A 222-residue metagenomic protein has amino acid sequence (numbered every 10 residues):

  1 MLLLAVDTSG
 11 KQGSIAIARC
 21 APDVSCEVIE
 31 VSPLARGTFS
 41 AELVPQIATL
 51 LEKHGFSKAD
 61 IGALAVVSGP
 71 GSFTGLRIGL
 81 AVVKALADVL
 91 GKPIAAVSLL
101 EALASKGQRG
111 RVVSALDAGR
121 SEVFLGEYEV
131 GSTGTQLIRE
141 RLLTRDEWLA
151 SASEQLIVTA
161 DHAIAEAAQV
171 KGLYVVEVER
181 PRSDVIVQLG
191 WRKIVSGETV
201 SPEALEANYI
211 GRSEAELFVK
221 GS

Functional and structural regions predicted by a protein language model:
M1-S68, R180: N-terminal beta-alpha supersecondary unit
S14, S201-S222: Short, basic/aromatic-enriched C-terminal tail that caps enzymatic domains
A21-E27, A35-T38, K92-R182, Y209 (+1 more regions): Surface "functional belts" at beta-alpha junctions
L34-E42, F73, R77, A81-K84 (+1 more regions): Residues at secondary-structure transition points
K53-D60, A87-V97: Phosphate-handling active-site elements
A63-P93: DPxDG-like acidic metal-binding loop motif
V176-Y209: Glycine-rich phosphate-binding/hydrolytic loop that grips phosphoryl groups
